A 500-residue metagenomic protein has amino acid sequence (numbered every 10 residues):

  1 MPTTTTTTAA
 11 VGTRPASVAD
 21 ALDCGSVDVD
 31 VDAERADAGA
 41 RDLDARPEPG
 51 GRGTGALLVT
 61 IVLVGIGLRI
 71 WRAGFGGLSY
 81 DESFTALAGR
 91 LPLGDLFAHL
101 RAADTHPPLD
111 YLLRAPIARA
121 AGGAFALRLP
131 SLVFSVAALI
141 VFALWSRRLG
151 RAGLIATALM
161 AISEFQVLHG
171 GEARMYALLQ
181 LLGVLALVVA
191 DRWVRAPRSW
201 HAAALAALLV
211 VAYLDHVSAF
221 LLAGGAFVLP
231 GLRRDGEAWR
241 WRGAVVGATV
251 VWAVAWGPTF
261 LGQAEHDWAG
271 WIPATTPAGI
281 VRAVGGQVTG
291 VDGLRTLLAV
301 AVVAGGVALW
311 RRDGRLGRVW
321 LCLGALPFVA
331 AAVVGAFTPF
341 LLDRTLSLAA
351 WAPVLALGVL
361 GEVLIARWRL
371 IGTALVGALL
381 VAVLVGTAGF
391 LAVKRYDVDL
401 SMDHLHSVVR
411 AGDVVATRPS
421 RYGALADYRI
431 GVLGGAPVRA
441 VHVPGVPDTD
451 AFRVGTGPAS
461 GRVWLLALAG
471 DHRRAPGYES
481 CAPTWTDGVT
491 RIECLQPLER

Functional and structural regions predicted by a protein language model:
M1-L68, R147: Start-transfer (signal-anchor) and selected internal transmembrane alpha helices of multi-pass inner/ER membrane
A21, R35, P49, S480 (+1 more regions): Intrinsic disorder/low-complexity segments enriched in polar/small residues
L58-I365, L370-L498: Membrane-proximal helix-loop-helix interfaces that form the catalytic/acceptor-binding platform of multi-pass membrane
